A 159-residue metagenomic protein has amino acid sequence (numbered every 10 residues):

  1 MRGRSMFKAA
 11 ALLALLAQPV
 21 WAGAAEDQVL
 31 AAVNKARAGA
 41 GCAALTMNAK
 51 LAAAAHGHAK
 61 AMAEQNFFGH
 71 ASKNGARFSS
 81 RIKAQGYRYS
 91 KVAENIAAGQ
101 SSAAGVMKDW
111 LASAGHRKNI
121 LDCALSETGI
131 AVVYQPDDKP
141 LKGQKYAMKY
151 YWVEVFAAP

Functional and structural regions predicted by a protein language model:
M1-A10: Bacterial N-terminal signal peptides that target proteins for export
A17-P19: N-terminal signal peptide c-region/cleavage motif recognized by signal peptidases
G23-Q65: A short alpha-helix/helix-coil micro-patch that ends at or immediately precedes a cysteine
A44, N95, V155: Conserved beta-strand positions that form and line the central face of beta-propeller blades
K50-S101, I120-D122: Short, surface-exposed glycine/acidic/tryptophan-bearing loops
A98-P159: Disulfide-stabilized extracellular recognition modules
